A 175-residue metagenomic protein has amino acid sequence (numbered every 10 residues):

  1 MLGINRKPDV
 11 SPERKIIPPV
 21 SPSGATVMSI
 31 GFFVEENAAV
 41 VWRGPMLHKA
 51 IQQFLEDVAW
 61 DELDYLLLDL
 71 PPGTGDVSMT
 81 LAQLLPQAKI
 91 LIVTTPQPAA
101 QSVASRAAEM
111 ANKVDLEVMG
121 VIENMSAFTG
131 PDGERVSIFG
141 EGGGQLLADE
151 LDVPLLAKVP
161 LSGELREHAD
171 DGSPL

Functional and structural regions predicted by a protein language model:
M1, G73-S78, A99-V103: Short glycine/serine/threonine-rich phosphate/pyrophosphate-binding segments that cradle anionic phosphate groups
M1-N37, H48: Phosphate-binding loop that captures ATP/GTP phosphates
M28, I51, D69, A104 (+3 more regions): Residue-level signature of catalytic and energy-coupling elements of molecular machines, predominantly ATP/GTP-dependent
G31-S78: Phosphate-binding/switch loop-helix module in NTP-utilizing enzymes
F33-E35, P72-G73, P96-A100, M125-T129 (+1 more regions): Conserved nucleotide-binding/hydrolysis micro-motifs of P-loop NTPases
D61-L70, P86-A108: Conserved Switch II/interswitch segment of TRAFAC-class P-loop GTPases
T74-K89: ATP-dependent NMP and nucleoside kinases share a basic, alpha-helical "lid"
A108-L175: C-terminal lobe/tail of nucleotide-utilizing enzymes
